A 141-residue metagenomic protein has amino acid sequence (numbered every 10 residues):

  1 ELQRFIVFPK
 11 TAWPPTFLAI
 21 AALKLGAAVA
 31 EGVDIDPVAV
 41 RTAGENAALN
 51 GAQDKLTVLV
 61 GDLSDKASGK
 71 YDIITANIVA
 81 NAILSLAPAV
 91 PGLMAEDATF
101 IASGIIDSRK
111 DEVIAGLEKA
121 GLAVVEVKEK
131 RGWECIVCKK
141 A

Functional and structural regions predicted by a protein language model:
E1-L63, A67-K70: Conserved SAM/SAH cofactor-binding pocket of Class I
G26, A48-Q53, G92-E96, A120-L122: Short helix-capping segments at alpha-helix termini
V38-T42, A82, R109: Conserved short alpha-helix immediately C-terminal to the canonical SAM/SAH-binding motif I of Rossmann-like
I73-A76: Hydrophobic beta-strand segment of the Class I
V79, L117: Residue-level signal for inorganic ion chemistry
L84-T99: A short glycine-rich, Lys/Arg-flanked "PGG" loop and its adjoining helix->strand segment in the class I
D97-K110: ADP-ribose/adenylate-binding Rossmann-like module
A123-A141: Core SAM-dependent methyltransferase catalytic element
